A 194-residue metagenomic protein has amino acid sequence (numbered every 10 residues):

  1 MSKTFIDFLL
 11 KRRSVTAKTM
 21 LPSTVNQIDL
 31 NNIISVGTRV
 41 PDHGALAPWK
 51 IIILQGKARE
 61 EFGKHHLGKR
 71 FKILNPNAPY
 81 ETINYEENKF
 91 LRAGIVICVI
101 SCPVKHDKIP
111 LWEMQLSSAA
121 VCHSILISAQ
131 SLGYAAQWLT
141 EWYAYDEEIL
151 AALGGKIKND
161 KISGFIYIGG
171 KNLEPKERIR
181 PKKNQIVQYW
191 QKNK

Functional and structural regions predicted by a protein language model:
M1-R92, K194: N-terminal amphipathic, basic helical "cap/leader" segment at the start of enzyme domains
T4-K11, T16, K158-K194: C-terminal helix-cap and adjacent tail motif
G37, I97, P103-A151: Small-aliphatic-rich amphipathic alpha-helix that forms the alpha element of a beta-alpha
G56, E148-I149, G155-K156: Short Asp/Glu-rich motifs
K69-R70, G155-I157: Short, hinge-like loop/turn segments at secondary-structure boundaries
G94-I97, G164: Structural motif
C102-D107, W190-K194: Helix-biased detector of long, well-ordered alpha-helical tracts
